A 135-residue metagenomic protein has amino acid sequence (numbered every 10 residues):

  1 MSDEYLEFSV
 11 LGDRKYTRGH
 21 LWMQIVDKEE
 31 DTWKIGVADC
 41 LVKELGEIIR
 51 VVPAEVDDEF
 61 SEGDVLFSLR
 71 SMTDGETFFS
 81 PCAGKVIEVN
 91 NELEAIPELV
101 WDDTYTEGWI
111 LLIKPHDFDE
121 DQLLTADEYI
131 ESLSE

Functional and structural regions predicted by a protein language model:
S2-V65, E98, D102-E135: Acidic, low-complexity mobile loops and tails
H20, D57, S80-E88: Generic structural motif
I25-V26, M72, V89: Residue-level recognition of beta-strand microenvironments
L41-K43, K85-V86, E92-L93: Short, charged/polar surface micro-motifs in flexible loops or helix N-caps
V52, E59-F60, R70, E76-S80: Small beta-strand-rich domains/subdomains or short beta-sheet motifs embedded in larger alpha/beta proteins
S61, F67-S68, K85-E88: Hydrophobic beta-strand signal
V65-F67, M72-D74, E92-L93, D117: Short, charged beta-turn/beta-strand-edge "cap" motif at the junction between a beta-strand and an adjacent loop
E76, C82, G108-L111: Generic beta-strand structural signal
